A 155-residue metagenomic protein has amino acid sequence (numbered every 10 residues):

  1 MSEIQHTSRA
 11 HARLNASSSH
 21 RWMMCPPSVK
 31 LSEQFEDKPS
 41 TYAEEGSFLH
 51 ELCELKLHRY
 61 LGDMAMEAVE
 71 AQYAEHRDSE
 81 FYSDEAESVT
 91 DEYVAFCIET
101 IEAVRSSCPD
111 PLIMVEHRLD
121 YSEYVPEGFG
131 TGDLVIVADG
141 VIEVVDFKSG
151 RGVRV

Functional and structural regions predicted by a protein language model:
E3-A12, H20, L52-V155: Catalytic cores of nuclease domains that cleave nucleic-acid phosphodiester backbones
H11-L61: Nuclease catalytic cores
